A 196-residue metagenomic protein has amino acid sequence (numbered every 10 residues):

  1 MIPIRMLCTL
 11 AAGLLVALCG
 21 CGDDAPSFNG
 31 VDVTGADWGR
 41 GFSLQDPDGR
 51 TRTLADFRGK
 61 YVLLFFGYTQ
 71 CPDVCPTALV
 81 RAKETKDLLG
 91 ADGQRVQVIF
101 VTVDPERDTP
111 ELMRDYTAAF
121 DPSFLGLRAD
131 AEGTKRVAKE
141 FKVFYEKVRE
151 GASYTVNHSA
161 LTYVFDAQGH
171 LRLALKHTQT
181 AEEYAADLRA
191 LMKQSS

Functional and structural regions predicted by a protein language model:
C8-A17: Bacterial N-terminal signal peptides
C21-D24: Bacterial signal peptide processing site
F42-V62, K86: A short beta-strand-turn-helix
L54-A78, A82: Short active-site neighborhood of thiol/selenol oxidoreductases, capturing the structured segment around
K60-Y61, T77-V101: Conserved helix-turn-beta segment immediately C-terminal to the redox Cys motif in thioredoxin-like folds
R95-D108, S123-E132: Thiol-based oxidoreductase modules, predominantly thioredoxin-like and allied folds used for disulfide exchange
R114-S159: Short, internal strand/loop/helix patches that form the active-site neighborhood or redox-interaction surface
G151-S196: Thiol-/selenol-based redox modules, centered on thioredoxin-like and closely related oxidoreductase domains
